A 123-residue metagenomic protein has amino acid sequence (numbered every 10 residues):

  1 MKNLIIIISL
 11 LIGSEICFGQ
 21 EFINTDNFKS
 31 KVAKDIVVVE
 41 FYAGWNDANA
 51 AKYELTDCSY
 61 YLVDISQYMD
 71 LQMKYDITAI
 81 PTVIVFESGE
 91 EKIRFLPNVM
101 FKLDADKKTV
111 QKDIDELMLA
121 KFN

Functional and structural regions predicted by a protein language model:
L4-G13: Sec-dependent N-terminal signal peptides
E15-G19: Sec/Tat signal peptide C-region and signal peptidase I cleavage site
E21-D57: Local sequence-structure signature of Cys/Sec-based thiol-disulfide redox active-site neighborhoods
S30, K74-Y75: Short amphipathic alpha-helix with an adjacent loop that forms part of the alpha/beta core around
I65-D70: N-terminal post-signal-peptidase region of extra-cytosolic proteins
Y75-E87: Structural micro-motif
V85-N123: Non-catalytic, surface beta->alpha helical segment in thiol-disulfide oxidoreductase systems
